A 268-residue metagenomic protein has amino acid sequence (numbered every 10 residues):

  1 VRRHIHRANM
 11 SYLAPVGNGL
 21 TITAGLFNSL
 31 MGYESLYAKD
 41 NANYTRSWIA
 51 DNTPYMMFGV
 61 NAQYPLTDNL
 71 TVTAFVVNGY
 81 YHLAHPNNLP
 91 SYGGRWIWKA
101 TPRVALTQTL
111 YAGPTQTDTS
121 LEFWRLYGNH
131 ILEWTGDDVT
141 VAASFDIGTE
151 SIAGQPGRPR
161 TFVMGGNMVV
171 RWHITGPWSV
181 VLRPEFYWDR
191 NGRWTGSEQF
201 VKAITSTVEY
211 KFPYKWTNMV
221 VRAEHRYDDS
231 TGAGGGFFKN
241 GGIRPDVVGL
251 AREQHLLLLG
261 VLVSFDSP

Functional and structural regions predicted by a protein language model:
V1-N9, P15-I97, Q108-P114: Surface-exposed coil loops of outer-membrane beta-barrel proteins
Y12, S35, A100, V104-P114 (+1 more regions): Outer-membrane beta-barrel pore domains
